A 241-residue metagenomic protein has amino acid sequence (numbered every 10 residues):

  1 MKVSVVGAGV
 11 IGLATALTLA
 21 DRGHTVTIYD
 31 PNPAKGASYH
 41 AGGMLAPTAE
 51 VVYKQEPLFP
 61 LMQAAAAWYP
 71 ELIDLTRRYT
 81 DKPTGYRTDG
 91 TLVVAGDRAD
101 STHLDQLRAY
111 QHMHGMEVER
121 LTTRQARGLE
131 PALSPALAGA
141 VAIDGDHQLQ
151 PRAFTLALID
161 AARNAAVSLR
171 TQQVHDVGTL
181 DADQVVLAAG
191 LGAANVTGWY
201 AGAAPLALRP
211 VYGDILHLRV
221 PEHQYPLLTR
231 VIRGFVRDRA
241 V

Functional and structural regions predicted by a protein language model:
K2-T27: N-terminal Rossmann-like FAD-binding beta1-loop-alpha1 element of flavoenzymes
I11, A34, G192: Conserved Rossmann-like nucleotide-cofactor binding loop
L17-R22, P31, M44, K82-R87 (+1 more regions): Active-site substrate-recognition segment that forms the wall of the catalytic cavity or substrate channel
R22-H24, H114, A161, A165: Conserved dinucleotide-binding and phosphotransfer motif residues
D30, T122-T123, L169-Q173: Short loop/edge segments at beta-strand edges and connector loops that shape dinucleotide/nucleotide cofactor-binding
G36-H40: N-terminal glycine-rich anion-binding loops that anchor highly charged ligand groups
M44-Q125, R233: Dinucleotide-binding Rossmann-like beta1-alpha1 core, especially the glycine-rich loop that anchors the ADP
A140-V177, A182-Q184, A188, G192-N195: Helical element adjacent to the flavin cofactor pocket in flavoenzyme catalytic cores
